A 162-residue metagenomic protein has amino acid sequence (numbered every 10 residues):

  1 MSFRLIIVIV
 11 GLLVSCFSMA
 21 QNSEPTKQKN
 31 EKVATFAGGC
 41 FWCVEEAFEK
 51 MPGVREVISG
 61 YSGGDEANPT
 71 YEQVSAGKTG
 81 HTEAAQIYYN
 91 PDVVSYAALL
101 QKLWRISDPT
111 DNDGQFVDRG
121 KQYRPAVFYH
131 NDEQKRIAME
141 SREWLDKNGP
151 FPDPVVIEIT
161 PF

Functional and structural regions predicted by a protein language model:
M1-L5: Positively charged n-region of N-terminal signal peptides that target proteins for export
I6-S18: Bacterial N-terminal signal peptides
F17-F162: Flexible coil/turn and secondary-structure edge motifs
